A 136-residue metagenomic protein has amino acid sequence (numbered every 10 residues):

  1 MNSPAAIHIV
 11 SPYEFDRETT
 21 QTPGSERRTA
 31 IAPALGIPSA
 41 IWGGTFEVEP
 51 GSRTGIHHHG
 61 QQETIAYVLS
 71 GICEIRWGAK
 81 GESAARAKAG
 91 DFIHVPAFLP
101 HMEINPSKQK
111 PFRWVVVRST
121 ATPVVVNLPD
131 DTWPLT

Functional and structural regions predicted by a protein language model:
M1-I41, G55, V125-T136: A short, N-terminal "cap"/entry segment at the start of jelly-roll beta-barrel domains of the cupin/DSBH fold
R27-T29, G44-G60, A97: Conserved short histidine dyad/triad with adjacent acidic residue
L35-G36, Q61, K80, K108-Q109: Short strand-connecting beta-turns/loops that link adjacent beta-strands
A40-W42, Q62, P111-F112: A structure-centric signal for secondary-structure junctions around beta-strands
G43-E47, I65, A84, F92-H94 (+2 more regions): Conserved hydrophobic/aromatic beta-strand scaffold that supports enzyme active sites
R53, Q61-A89: A short beta-strand-loop-beta hairpin characteristic of the jelly-roll/cupin
G55-H57, I75-W77, A84-A85, V95 (+1 more regions): Short beta-strand His + acidic residue motifs that chelate non-heme Fe in jelly-roll/DSBH and cupin folds
K88-A89, A97-V124: Ligand-binding loop in jelly-roll beta-barrel domains
